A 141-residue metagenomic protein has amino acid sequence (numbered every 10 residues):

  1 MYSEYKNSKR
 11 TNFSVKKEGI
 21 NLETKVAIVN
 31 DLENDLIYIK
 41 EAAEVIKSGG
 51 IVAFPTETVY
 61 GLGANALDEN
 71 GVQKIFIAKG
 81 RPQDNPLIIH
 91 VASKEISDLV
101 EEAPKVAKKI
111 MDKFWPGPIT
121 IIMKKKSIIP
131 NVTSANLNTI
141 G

Functional and structural regions predicted by a protein language model:
Y2-G141: Active-site-adjacent structural elements in enzyme catalytic cores
